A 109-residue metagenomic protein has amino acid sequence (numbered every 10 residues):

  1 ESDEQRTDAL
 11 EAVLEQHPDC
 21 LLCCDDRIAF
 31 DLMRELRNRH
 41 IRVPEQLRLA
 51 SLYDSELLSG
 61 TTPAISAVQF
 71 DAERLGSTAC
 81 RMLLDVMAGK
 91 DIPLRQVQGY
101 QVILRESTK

Functional and structural regions predicted by a protein language model:
E1-E4: Short beta->alpha junction loops
A9-K109: Flexible loop/turn connectors
